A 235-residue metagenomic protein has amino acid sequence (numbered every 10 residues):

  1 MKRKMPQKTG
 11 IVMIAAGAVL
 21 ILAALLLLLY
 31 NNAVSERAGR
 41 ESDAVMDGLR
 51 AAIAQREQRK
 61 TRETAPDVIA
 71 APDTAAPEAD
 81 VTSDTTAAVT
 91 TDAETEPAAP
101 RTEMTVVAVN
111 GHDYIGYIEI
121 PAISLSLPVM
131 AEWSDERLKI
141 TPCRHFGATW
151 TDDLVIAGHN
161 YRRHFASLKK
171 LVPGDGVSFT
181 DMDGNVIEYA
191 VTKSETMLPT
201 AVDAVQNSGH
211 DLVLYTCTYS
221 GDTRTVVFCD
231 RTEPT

Functional and structural regions predicted by a protein language model:
M1-T9: N-terminal Lys/Arg-rich, disordered targeting/topogenic segments
K8-T235: Solvent-exposed, non-transmembrane regions of membrane-associated and secreted proteins
